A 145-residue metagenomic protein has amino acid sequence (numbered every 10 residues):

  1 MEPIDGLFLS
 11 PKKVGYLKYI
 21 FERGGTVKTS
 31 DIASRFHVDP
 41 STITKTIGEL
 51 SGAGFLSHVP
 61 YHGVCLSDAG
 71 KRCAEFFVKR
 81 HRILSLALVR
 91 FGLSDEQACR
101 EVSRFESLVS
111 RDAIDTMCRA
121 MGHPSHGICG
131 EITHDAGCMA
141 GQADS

Functional and structural regions predicted by a protein language model:
M1-G15: Short alpha-helical segments that sit at the start of domains
P11-T26: Short amphipathic alpha-helical interface segments
G25-R35: Short acidic, hydrophobic short linear motifs in intrinsically disordered regions
I32, I43-A53: Basic amphipathic alpha-helical segments that dock to polyanions
S41, E96: Key DNA-contact positions within bacterial/archaeal DNA-binding proteins
S51-Y61: A short, conserved structural fragment
H62-R80: Basic, amphipathic "hinge/linker" alpha-helix immediately C-terminal to the N-terminal HTH DNA-binding motif
S103-S145: C-terminal regulatory/oligomerization modules of transcriptional regulators
